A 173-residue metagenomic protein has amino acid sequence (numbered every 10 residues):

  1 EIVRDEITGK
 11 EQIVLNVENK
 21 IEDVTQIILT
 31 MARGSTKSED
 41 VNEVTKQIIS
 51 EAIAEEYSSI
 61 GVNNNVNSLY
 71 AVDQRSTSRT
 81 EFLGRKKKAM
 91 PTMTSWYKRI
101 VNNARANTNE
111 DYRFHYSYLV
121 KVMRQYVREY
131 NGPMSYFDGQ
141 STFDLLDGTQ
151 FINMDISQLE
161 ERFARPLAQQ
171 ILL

Functional and structural regions predicted by a protein language model:
E1-L173: P-loop NTPase motor domains
